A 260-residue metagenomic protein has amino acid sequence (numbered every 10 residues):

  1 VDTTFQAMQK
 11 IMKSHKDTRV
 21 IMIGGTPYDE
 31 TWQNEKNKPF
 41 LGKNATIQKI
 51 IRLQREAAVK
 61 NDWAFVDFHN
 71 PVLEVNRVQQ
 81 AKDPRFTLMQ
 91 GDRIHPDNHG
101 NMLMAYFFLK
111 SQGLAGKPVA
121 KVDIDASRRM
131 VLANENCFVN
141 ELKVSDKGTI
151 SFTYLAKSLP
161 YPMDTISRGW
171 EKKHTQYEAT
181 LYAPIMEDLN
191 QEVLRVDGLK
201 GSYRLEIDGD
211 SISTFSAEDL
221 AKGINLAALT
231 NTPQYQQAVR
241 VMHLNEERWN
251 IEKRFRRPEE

Functional and structural regions predicted by a protein language model:
V1-E260: Alpha-helical cap/lid subdomain in secreted, periplasmic, or secretory-pathway luminal O-acyl-processing enzymes
